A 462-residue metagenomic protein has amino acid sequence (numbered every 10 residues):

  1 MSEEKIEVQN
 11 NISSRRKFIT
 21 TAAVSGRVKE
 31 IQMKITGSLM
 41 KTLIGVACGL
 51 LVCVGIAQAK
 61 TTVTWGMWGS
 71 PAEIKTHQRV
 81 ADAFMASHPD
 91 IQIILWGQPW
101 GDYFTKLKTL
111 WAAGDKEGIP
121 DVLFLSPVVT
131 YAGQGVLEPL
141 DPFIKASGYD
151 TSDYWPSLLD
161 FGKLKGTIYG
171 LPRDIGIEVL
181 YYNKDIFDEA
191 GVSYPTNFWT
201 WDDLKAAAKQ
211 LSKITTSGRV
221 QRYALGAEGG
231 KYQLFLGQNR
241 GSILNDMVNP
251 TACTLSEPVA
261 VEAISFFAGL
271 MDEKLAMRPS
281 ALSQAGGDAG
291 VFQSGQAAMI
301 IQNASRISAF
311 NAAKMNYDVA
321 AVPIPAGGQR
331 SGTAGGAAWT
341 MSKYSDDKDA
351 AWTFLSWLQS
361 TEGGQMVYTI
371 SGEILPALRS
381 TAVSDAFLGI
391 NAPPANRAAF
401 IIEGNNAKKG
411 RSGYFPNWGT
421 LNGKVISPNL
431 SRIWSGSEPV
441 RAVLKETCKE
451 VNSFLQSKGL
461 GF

Functional and structural regions predicted by a protein language model:
M1-S13, K17, V24, V28-I31 (+2 more regions): N-terminal secretory signal peptides
K60-P71, I91-W96, D121-V122, Y169 (+2 more regions): Short, well-ordered beta-strand elements
R79, A83-Y154, D188-G191, G290-Q293 (+3 more regions): Extracytoplasmic "Venus flytrap"/periplasmic binding protein-like
S126-V179, N316-A321, L388-A399, G404-N405: Hinge/lid segment of periplasmic solute-binding proteins
K165-R173, E178, D203-C253, A297: Extracytoplasmic/periplasmic solute-binding protein
Y181-N183, A334-D346: A bilobed periplasmic-binding-protein/Venus flytrap-type ligand-binding module shared by bacterial periplasmic
A208-K209, N249-A281, N311-A313, V322: Glycine-centered hinge/linker elements that transmit conformational signals in sensory and ligand-binding systems
S371-K424, P428, R432, L460-F462: Long, aromatic- and glycine/proline-rich binding clefts that accommodate carbohydrate-like moieties
